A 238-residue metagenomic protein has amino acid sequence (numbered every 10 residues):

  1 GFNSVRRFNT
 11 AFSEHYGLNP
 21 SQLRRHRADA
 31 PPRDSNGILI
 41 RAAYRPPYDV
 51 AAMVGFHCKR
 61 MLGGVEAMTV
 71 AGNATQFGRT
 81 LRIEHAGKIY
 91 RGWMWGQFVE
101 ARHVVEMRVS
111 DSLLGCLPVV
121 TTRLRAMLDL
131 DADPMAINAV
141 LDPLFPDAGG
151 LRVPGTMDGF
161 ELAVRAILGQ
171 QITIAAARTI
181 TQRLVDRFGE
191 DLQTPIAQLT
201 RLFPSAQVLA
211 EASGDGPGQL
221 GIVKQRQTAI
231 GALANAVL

Functional and structural regions predicted by a protein language model:
G1-L238: HhH-family (HhH-GPD) DNA N-glycosylase catalytic core used in base-excision repair
